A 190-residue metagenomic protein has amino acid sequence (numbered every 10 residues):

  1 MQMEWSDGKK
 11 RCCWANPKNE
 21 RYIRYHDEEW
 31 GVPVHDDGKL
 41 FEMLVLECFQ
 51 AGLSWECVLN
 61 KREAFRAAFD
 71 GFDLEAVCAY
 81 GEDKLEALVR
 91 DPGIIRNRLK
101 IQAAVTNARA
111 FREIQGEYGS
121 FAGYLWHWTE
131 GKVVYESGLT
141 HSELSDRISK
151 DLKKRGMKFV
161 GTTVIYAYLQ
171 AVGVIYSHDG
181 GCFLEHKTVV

Functional and structural regions predicted by a protein language model:
M1-V190: HhH-family (HhH-GPD) DNA N-glycosylase catalytic core used in base-excision repair
